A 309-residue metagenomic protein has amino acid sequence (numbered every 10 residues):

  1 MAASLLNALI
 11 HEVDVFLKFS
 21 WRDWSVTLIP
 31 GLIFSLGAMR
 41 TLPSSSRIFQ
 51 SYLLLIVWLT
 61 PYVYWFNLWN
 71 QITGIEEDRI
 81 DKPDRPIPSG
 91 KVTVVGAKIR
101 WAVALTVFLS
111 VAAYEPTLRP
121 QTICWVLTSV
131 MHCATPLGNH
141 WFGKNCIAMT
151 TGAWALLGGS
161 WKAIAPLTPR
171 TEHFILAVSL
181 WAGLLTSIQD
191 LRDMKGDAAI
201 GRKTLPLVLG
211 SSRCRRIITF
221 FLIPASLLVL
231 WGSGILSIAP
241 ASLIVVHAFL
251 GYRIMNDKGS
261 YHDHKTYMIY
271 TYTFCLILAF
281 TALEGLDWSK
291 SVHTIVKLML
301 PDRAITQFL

Functional and structural regions predicted by a protein language model:
M1-L309: Multi-pass alpha-helical membrane architecture of UbiA-family and related isoprenoid/lipid prenyltransferases
